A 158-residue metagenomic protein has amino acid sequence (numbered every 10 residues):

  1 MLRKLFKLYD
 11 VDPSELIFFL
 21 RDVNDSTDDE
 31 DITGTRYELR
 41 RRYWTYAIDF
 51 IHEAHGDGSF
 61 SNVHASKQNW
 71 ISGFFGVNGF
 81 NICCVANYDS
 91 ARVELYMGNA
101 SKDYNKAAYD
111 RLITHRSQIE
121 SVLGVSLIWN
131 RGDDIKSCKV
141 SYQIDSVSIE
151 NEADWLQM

Functional and structural regions predicted by a protein language model:
M1, A54, L156-Q157: Intrinsic structural disorder
M1-D31: Mixed-charge intrinsically disordered linker/loop segments at interdomain junctions
L2, I135-S137, S148-E150: A short acidic, often aromatic-flanked loop/helix-cap motif at beta-alpha or helix-coil junctions that lines enzyme
D28-D145: Polyanion-binding interface signature
V147-M158: Short, charged interaction patches at domain edges and termini
